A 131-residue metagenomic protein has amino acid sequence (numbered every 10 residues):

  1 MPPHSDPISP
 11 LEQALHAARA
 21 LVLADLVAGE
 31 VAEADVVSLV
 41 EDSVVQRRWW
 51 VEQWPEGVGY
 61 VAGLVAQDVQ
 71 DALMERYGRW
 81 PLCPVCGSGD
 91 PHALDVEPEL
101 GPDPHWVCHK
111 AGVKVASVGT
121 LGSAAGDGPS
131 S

Functional and structural regions predicted by a protein language model:
M1-G59: N-terminal alpha-helical interaction blocks
P55-S131: Cys/His-clustered metal-coordination modules, chiefly Zn-binding fingers
